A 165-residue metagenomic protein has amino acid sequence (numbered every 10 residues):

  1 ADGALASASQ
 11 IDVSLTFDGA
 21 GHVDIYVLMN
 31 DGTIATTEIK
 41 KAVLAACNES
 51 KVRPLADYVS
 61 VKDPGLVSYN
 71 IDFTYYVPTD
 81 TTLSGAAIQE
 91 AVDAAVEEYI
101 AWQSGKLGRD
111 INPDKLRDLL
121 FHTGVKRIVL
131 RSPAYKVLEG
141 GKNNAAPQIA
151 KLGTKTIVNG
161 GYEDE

Functional and structural regions predicted by a protein language model:
A1-R109: Carbohydrate-recognition loop of C-type lectin domains
Q89-E165: An aromatic-glycine-centered, glycine-rich loop/turn in mixed alpha/beta architecture
